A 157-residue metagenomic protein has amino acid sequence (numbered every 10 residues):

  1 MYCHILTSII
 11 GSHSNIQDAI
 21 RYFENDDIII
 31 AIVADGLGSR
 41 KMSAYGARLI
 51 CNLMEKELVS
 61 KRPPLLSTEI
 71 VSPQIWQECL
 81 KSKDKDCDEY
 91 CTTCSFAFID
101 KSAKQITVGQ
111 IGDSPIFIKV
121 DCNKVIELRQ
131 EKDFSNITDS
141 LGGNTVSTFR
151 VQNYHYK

Functional and structural regions predicted by a protein language model:
M1-K157: PP2C/PPM-type serine/threonine phosphatase catalytic domain
